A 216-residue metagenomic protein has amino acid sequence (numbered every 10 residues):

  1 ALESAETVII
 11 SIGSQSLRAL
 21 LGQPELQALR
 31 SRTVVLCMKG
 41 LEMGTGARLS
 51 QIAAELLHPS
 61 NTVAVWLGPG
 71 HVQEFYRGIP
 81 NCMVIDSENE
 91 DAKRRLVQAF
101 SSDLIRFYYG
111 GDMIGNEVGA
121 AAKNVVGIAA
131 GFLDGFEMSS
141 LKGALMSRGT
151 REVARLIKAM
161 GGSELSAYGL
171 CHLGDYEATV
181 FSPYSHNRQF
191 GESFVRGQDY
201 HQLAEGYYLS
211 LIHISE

Functional and structural regions predicted by a protein language model:
L2-E3, T7-P80, L96: Rossmann-like NAD(P)(H) cofactor-binding subdomain of soluble oxidoreductases
E3-S4, A122, L173: Alpha-helix C-terminal capping/helix-to-coil transition sites in glycosyltransferase folds
S16, Q27, I52, L56-T62 (+1 more regions): Internal alpha-helical scaffold of NAD(P)-dependent oxidoreductase catalytic cores
C37, W66, G110-D112, L170: Conserved beta-strand termini and adjacent loop/short-helix elements that scaffold enzyme active sites in alpha/beta
L41-M43, G115-E117, A178: Short, small-residue-enriched loops and turns at beta-alpha junctions that line or gate enzyme active sites
E137-R148, A167-Y168, E177-F181, S185 (+2 more regions): A short glycine-/small-residue-rich loop at the edge of a beta-strand within enzyme catalytic domains
L173-H201: Acidic, Mg2+-coordinating active-site segments of isoprenoid diphosphate-utilizing enzymes
S210-E216: Residue-level detector of conserved catalytic or cofactor/ligand-binding positions in enzyme active sites
